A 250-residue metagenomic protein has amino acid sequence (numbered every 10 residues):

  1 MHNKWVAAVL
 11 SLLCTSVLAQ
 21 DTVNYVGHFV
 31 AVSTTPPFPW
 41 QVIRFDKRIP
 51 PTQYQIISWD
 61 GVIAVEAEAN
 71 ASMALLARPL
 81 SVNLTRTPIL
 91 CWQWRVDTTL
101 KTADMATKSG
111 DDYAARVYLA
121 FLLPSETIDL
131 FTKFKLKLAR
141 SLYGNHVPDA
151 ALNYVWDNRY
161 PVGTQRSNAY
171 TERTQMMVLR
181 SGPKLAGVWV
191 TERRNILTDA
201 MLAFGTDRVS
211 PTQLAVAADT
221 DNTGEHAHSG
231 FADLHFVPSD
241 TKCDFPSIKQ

Functional and structural regions predicted by a protein language model:
C14-S16: N-terminal signal peptide c-region/cleavage motif recognized by signal peptidases
Q20-K47, L130-L136, P246-Q250: Extracellular carbohydrate-recognition regions
F29, L214, L234-F236: Extracellular beta-strand elements of beta-rich domains used for carbohydrate recognition/degradation or cell-matrix
T52-L75: Short carbohydrate-recognition loop motifs
P79-L90, P183-A186: Extracellular/lumenal carbohydrate-interaction signature centered on repeated Trp-anchored short motifs
Q93-T99, L122-P124, L197: Solvent-exposed strand-to-loop "edge" motifs in beta-rich extracellular domains
D112-R116, L122-Y170: Extracellular/luminal beta-rich ligand-recognition and adhesion surfaces characterized by aromatic-Gly/Pro-enriched
A115-V117, E172-G182, A186-G224: Extracellular beta-strand ligand-recognition surfaces/modules
